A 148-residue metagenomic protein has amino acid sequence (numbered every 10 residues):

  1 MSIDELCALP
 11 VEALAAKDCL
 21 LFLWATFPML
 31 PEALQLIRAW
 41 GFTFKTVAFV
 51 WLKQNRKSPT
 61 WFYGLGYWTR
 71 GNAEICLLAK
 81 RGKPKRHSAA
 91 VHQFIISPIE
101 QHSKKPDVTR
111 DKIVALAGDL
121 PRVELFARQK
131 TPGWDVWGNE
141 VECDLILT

Functional and structural regions predicted by a protein language model:
M1-T148: Class I S-adenosyl-L-methionine-dependent methyltransferase catalytic core
